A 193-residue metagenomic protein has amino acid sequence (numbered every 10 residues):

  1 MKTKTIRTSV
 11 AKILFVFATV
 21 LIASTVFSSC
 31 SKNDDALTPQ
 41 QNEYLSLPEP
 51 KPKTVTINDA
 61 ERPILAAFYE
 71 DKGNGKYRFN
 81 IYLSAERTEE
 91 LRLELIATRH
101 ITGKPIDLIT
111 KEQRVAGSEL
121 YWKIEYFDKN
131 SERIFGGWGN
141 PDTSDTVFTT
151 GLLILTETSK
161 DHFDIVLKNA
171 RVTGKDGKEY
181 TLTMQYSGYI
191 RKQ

Functional and structural regions predicted by a protein language model:
M1-S28: Sec-dependent bacterial lipoprotein signal peptides
K2-T3, S24-P52, Q193: Bacterial Sec-dependent N-terminal signal peptides
Q41-K76: N-terminal "mature-domain start" segment
P50, F148-T150, K160, I165-N169: Extended beta-sheet lipid-handling architectures
K53-V55, R62, L91, Y180-M184 (+1 more regions): Short beta-strand segments
E70-T158: Surface-exposed helix/loop patches within compact recognition domains
N80, R92, H162-V166, T183-S187: Beta-strand secondary-structure signal
L167-Q193: Edge beta-strand at a domain terminus
